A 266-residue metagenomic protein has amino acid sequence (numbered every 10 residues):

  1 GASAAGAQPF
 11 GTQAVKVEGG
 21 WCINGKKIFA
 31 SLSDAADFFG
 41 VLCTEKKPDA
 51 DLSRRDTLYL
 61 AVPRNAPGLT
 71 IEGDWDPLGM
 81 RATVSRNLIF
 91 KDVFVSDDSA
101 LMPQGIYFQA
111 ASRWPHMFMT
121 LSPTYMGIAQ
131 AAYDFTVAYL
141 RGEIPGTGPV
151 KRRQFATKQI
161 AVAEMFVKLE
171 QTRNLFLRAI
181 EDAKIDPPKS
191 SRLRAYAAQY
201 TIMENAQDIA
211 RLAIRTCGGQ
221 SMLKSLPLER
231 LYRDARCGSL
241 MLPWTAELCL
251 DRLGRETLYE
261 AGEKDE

Functional and structural regions predicted by a protein language model:
G1-A35: Glycine-rich flavin
I23-G25, L60, F90, A129 (+2 more regions): Buried hydrophobic positions in well-ordered alpha/beta secondary-structure cores of metabolic enzymes
K26-T70: A short core secondary-structure module
F29-S33, W114-L121, G238-M241: Glycine-rich phosphate/pyrophosphate-binding beta-alpha loops
P77-L169: Glycine-rich beta->alpha junctions and the first turn(s) of the following alpha-helix
G127, I160-A163, V167-E170, Y196 (+2 more regions): Generic structural signal for well-ordered, non-transmembrane alpha-helical segments in soluble/cytosolic regions
E170-T201, I214-M222: C-terminal helix-coil-helix/basic helical segment that borders enzyme active sites and/or dimer interfaces and provides
G219-E266: Glycine-rich phosphate/cofactor-binding loops in nucleotide/flavin-utilizing enzymes
